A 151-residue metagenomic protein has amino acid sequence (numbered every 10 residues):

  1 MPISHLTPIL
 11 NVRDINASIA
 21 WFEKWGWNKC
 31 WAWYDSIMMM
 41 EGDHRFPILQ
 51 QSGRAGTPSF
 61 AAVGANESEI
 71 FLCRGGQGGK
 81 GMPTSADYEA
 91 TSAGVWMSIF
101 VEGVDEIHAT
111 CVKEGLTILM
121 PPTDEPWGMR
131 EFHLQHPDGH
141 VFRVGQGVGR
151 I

Functional and structural regions predicted by a protein language model:
M1-P2, I151: Basic/polar N-terminal segments that are highly enriched at the extreme N-terminus, encompassing both cleavable
P2, I9-I70: Core segments of cupin and vicinal oxygen chelate
H5-D14, S59-N66, P83-T110, R130-Q135: Vicinal oxygen chelate
A17-A20, K24, D105-K113, T117: Replace "anionic and nucleotidyl ligands
A32-W33, S59, I99, H108-I151: Vicinal oxygen chelate
I37-D43, M82, G149-I151: A short, polar/charged loop-to-alpha-helix boundary motif
M38-M39, G79, W127-G128: Short secondary-structure capping/turn micro-motifs that flank functional sites
C73-M82, M120, Q146-G149: Acetyl-CoA-dependent GNAT
